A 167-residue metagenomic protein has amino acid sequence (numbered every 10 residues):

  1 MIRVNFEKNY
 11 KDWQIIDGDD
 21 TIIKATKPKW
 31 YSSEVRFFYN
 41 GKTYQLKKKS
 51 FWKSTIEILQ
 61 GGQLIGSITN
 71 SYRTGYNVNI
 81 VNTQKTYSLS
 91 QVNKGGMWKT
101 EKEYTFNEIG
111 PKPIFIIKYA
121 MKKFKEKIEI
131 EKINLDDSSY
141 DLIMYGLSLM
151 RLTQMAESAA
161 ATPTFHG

Functional and structural regions predicted by a protein language model:
M1-V35, Y39-G41, Q63, N70-N77 (+1 more regions): Low-complexity or membrane-interfacial segments used for flexible interactions
V35-G66: Short, well-structured hydrophobic secondary-structure segments
